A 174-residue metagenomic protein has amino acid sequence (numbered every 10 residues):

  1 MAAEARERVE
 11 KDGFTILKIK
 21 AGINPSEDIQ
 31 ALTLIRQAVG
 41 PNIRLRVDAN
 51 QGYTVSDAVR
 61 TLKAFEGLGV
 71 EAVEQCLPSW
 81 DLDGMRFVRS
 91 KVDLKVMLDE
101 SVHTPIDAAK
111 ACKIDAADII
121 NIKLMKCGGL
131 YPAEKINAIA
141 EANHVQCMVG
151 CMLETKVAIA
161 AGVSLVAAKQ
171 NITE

Functional and structural regions predicted by a protein language model:
M1-V92: Metal-dependent enolase-superfamily TIM-barrel catalytic cores that perform enediolate-based chemistry
G69, W80-M97, V102-E174: Shared catalytic-loop signature of beta/alpha-barrel
